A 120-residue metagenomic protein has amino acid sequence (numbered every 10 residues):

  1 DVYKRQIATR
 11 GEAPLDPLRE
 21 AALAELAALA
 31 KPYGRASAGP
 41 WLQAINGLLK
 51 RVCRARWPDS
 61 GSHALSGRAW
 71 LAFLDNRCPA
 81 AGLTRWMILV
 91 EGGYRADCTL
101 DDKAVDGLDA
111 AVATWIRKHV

Functional and structural regions predicted by a protein language model:
V2-Y3: Short, small-residue-biased leader/transition segments that mark boundaries at the very start of proteins
Q6-L23: Transmembrane-cytosolic junction motif
A28-P32, P40-V120: Membrane-proximal, non-transmembrane interaction modules that couple membrane proteins to downstream assemblies
